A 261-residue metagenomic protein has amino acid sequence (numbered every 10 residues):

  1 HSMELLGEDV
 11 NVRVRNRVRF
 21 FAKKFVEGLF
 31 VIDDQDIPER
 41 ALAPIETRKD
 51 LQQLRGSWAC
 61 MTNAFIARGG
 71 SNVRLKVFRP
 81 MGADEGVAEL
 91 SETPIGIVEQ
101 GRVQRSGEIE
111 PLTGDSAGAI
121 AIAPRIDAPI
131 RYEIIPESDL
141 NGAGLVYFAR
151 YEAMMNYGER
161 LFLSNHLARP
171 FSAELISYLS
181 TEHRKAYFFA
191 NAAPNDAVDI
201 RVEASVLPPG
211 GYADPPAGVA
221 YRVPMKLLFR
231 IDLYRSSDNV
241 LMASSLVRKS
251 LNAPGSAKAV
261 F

Functional and structural regions predicted by a protein language model:
H1, C60-S180, M242-A243, S250-F261: Hot-dog-fold acyl-thioester-processing enzymes
H1-M3, E182-F189: Short structured motifs
E4-Q104, A192-P194, S205-F261: HotDog/MaoC-like acyl-thioester-processing domains
V198-R201: Short Pro-Gly-centered flexible turn/kink motifs
